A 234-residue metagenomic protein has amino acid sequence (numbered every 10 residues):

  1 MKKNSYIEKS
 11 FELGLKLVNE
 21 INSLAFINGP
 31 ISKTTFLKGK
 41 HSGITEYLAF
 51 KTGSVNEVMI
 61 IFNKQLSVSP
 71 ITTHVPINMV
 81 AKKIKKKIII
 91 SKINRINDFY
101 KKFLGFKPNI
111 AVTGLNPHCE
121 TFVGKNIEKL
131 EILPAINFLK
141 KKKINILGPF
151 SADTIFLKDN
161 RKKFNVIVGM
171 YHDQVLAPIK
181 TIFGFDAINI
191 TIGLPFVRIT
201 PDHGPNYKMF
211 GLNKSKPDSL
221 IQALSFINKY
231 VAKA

Functional and structural regions predicted by a protein language model:
M1-A234: Anion-binding alpha/beta catalytic cores of soluble intermediary-metabolism enzymes, centered on
